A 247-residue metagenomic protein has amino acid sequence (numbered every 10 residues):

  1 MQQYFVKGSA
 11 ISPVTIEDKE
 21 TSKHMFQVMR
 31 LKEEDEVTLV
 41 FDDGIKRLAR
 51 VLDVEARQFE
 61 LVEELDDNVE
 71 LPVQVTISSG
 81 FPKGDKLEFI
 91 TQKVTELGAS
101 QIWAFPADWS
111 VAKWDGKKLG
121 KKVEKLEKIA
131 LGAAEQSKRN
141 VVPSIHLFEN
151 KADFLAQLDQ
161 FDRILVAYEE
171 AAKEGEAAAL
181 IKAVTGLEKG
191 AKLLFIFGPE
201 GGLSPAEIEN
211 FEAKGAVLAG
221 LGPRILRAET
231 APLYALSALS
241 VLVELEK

Functional and structural regions predicted by a protein language model:
M1-D67: N-terminal positively charged helical leader segments and presequences
E34, V94, A130, F211 (+1 more regions): Residue-level signal for inorganic ion chemistry
V37, D66-I77, V184-K192: Mobile, glycine- and charge-enriched loop segments and immediately flanking short secondary-structure elements within
F59, V142-H146, L218: Generic structural signal for residues in well-ordered beta-strands
L65, A171-A172, P223-L226: Short, acidic/turn-prone active-site loops that include or flank metal/cofactor- and phosphate-binding residues
N68-V166: RNA substrate-binding interface of SAM-dependent RNA methyltransferases
L165-G202, A206-I208, A216-A219: Active-site/ligand-binding-proximal alpha/beta "capping" segment
P205-K247: Structured adenosyl-cofactor binding patch, chiefly the S-adenosyl-L-methionine
